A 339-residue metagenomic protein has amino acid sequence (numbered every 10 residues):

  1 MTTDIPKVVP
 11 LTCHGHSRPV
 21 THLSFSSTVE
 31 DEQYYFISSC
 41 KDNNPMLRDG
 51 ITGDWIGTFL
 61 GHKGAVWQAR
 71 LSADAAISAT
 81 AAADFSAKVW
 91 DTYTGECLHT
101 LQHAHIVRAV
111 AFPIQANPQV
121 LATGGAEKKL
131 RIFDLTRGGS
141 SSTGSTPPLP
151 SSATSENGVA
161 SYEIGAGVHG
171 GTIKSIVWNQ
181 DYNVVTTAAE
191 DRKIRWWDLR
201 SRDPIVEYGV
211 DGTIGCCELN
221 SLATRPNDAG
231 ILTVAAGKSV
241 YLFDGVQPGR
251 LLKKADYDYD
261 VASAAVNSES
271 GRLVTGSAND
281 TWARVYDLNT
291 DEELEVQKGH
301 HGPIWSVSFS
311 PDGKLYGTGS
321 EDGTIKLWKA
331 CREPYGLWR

Functional and structural regions predicted by a protein language model:
M1-M46, G139-V159, L337: Intrinsically disordered, low-complexity acidic/Ser/Thr/Pro-rich linker and tail segments in large eukaryotic scaffolds
V8-L11, D54-G57, E96-H99, S141-T143 (+5 more regions): A structural motif specific to WD40 beta-propellers
V9, P19, E32, W55 (+17 more regions): WD40/WD-repeat beta-propeller blade-loop signature
C13-V20, L60-V66, L101-V107, P148-P150 (+5 more regions): WD40/WD-repeat beta-propeller blade N-cap
S24-Q33, A69-A75, A81, A111-P118 (+5 more regions): Loop/turn segments within WD40 beta-propeller blades
S39-D42, T80-D84, T123-E127, L135 (+5 more regions): Conserved strand-to-loop turn within each blade of WD40 beta-propeller repeats
P45-D49, A87-D91, V110, L130-D134 (+4 more regions): WD40-repeat beta-propellers
W305-R339: Blade-level signature of beta-propeller repeat domains, shared across WD40, Kelch, NHL, RCC1 and BNR/Asp-box propellers
